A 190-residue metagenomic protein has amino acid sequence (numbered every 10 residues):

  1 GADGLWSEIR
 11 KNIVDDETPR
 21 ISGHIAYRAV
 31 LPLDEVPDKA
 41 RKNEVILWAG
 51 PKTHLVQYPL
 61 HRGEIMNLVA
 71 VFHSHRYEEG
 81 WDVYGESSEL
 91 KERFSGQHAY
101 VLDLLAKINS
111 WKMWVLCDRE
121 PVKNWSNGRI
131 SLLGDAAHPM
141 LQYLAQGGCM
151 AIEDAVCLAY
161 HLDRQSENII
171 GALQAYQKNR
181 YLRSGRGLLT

Functional and structural regions predicted by a protein language model:
G1-N109: Conserved FAD-binding catalytic core of PHBH/FMO-like flavoproteins
G1-W6, Y27, Q57, S110-T190: Conserved mid-domain beta->alpha element of the FAD-binding
